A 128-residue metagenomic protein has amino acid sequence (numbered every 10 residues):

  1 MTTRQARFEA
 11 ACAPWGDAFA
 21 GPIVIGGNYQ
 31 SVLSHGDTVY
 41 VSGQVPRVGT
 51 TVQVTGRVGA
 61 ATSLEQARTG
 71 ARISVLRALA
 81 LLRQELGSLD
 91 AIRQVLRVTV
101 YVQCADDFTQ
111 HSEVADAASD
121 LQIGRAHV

Functional and structural regions predicted by a protein language model:
M1-R125: Short, polar/acidic, helix-capping and beta-turn segments at strand->helix junctions that line the mouths
